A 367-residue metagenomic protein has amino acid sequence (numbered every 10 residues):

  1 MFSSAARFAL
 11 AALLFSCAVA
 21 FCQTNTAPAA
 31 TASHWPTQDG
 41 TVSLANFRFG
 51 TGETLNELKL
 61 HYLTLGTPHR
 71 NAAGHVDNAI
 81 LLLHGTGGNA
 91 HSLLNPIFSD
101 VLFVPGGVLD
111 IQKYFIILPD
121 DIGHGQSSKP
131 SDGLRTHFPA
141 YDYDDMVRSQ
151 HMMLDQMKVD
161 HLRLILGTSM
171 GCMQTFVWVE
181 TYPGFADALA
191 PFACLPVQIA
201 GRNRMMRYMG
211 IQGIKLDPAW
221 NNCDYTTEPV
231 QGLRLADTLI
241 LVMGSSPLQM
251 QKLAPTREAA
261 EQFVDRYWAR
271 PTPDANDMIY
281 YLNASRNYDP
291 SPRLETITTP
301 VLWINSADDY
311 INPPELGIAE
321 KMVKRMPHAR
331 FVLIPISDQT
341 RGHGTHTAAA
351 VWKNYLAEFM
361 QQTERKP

Functional and structural regions predicted by a protein language model:
A9-A20: Bacterial N-terminal signal peptides
Q23-A79, A90-H91, P367: Catalytic-loop region of hydrolases
A32-H34, D39, M209-L302, A307-Y310: Alpha/beta-hydrolase
L63-D132: N-terminal cap/lid subdomain of alpha/beta-hydrolase-fold enzymes
L102, G107-Q156, R202-N203, R207-W220 (+1 more regions): Cap/lid segment of the alpha/beta-hydrolase catalytic domain
H161-G201: Conserved hydrolase catalytic core segment
L302, A307-R330: Conserved loop-alpha-helix segment in the C-terminal half of the alpha/beta-hydrolase fold that carries the catalytic
A329-P367: Catalytic active-site module of serine/aspartate enzymes centered on a nucleophile-bearing elbow/loop
